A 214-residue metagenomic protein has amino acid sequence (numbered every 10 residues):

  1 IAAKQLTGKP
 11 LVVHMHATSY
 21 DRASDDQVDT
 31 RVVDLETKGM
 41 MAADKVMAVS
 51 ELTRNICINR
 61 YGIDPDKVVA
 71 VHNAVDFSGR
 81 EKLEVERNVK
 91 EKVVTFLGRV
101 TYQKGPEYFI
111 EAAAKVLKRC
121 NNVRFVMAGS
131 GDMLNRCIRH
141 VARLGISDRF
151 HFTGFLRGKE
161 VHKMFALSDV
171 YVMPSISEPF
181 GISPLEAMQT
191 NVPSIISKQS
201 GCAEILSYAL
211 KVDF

Functional and structural regions predicted by a protein language model:
T7-V12, Y20-K38, I58, F77: Nucleotide-sugar donor phosphate/pyrophosphate-binding loop at the beta->alpha transition of glycosyltransferases
M47, N88-A113, V126: Conserved donor-binding/catalytic core segment of Leloir-type glycosyltransferases
L52, A74: Carbohydrate-associated surface elements
I138-L156: Nucleotide-activated donor-binding/catalytic signature segment of Leloir-type glycosyltransferases, i.e., the conserved
F155-L156, K163-S168: Short alpha-helical donor nucleotide-sugar binding micro-motif in glycosyltransferases
I176: Aromatic "clamp/platform" in nucleotide-sugar-dependent glycosyltransferases that forms part of the donor/acceptor
P193-I196: Short hydrophobic beta-strand element within catalytic cores of glycosyltransferases and related nucleotide-activated
A203-F214: Change "using UDP/GDP/dTDP sugars" to "using nucleotide sugars
